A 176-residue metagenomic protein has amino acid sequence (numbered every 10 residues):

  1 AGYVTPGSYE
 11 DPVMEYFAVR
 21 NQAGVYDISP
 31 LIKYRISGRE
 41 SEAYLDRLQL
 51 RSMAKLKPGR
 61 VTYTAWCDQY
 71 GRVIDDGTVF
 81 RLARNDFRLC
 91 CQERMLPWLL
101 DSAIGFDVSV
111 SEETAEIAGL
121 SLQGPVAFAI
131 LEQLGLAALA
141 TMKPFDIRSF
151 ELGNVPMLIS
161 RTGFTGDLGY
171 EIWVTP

Functional and structural regions predicted by a protein language model:
A1-P176: Glycine/proline-enriched, intrinsically flexible loops and inter-domain linkers
